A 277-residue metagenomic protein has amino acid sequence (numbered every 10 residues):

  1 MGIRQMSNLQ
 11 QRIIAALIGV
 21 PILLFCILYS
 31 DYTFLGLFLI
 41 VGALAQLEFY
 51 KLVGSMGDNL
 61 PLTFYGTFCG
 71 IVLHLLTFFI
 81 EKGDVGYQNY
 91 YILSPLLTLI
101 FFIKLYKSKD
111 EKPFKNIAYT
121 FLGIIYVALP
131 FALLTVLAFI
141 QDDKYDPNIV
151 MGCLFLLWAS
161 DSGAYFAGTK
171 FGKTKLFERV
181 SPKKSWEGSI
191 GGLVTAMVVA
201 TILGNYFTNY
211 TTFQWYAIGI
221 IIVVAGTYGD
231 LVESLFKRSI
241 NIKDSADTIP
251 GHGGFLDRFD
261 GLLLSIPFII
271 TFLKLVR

Functional and structural regions predicted by a protein language model:
G2-I220: Membrane-embedded alpha-helical bundles of polytopic integral membrane proteins
S239-G261: Interfacial loop-to-transmembrane junctions
L263, F268-T271: Hydrophobic alpha-helical transmembrane segments of membrane transport and translocation systems, primarily multi-pass
T271-R277: Juxtamembrane boundary at the C-terminal end of a transmembrane helix
